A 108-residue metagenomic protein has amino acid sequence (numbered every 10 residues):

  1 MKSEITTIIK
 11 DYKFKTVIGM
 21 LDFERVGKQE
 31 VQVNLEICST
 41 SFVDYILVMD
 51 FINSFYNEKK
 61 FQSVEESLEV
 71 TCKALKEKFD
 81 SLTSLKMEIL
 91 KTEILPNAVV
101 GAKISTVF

Functional and structural regions predicted by a protein language model:
M1-F108: N-terminal, polar/charged subdomain of small-to-medium soluble alpha/beta proteins
